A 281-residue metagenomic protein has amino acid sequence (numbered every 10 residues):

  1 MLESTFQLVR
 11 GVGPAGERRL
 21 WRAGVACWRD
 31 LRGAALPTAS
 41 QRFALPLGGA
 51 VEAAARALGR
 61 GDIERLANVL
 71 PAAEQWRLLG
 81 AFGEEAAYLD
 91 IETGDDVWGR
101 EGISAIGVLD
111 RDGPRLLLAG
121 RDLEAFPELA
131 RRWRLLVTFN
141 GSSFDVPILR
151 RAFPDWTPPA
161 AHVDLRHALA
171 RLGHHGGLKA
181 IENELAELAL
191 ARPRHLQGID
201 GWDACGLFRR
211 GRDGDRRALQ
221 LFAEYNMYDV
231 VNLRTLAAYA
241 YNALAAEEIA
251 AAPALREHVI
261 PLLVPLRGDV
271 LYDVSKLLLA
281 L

Functional and structural regions predicted by a protein language model:
M1-G83: N-terminal accessory regions of nucleic-acid-interacting proteins
A67-L135: Conserved RNase H-like, two-metal-ion catalytic cores of nucleic-acid enzymes
T93-D95, S143, H167, A250: Short, glycine/acidic-enriched loop or turn micro-motifs at the edges of active sites
R100-E101, L149-R151, A238: Short amphipathic alpha-helical segments
A105-L188: Conserved DEDDh/DEDDy metal-dependent 3′-5′ exonuclease domain
P114, A189-R194, V264-P265: Short, polar/flexible loop-turn hinges at active-site or ligand-entry regions and domain interfaces
A186-L255: Acidic, Mg2+-coordinating catalytic module of metal-dependent nucleases/exonucleases that use a two-metal-ion mechanism
R256-L281: Active-site Asp-x-Gly
